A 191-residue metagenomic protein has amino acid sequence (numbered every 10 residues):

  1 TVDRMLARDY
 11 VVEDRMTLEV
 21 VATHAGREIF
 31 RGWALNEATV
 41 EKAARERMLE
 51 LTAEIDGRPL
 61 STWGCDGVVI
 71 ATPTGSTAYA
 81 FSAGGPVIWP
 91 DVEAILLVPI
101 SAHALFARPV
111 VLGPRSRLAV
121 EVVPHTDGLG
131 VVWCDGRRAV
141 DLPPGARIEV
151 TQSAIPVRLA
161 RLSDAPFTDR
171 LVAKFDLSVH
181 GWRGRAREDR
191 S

Functional and structural regions predicted by a protein language model:
T1-D66: Catalytic core of DAGKc-family lipid kinases
D14-L18, A34-N36, R47-L51, D66-V68 (+5 more regions): A generic structural signal for short beta-strands and their flanking turns/coil linkers
A22-H24, K42-A44, T72-S76, S101-A102 (+1 more regions): Glycine-rich beta-alpha junction loops
T23, V40-E41, E54-D56, A71 (+4 more regions): Short beta-strand-to-turn element immediately C-terminal to the catalytic PLP-Schiff-base lysine in fold type I
W33-L35, I100-H103, L129-W133: Short Pro/Gly-enriched beta-strand edge/turn motifs at strand-loop
V40, D56-P59, A107-S191: ATP/nucleoside-binding phosphotransfer catalytic cores, i.e., glycine-rich phosphate-binding loops
T62-F106: Gly/Ser/Thr-rich active-site loops/lids in small-molecule metabolic enzymes that frequently grip phosphoryl groups
